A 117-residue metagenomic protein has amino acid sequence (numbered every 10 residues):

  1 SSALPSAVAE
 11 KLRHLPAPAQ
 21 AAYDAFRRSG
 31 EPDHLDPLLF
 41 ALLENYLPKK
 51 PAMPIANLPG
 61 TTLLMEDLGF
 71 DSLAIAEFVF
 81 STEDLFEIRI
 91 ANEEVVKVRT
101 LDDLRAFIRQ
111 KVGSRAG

Functional and structural regions predicted by a protein language model:
S1-A3: N-terminal mitochondrial targeting presequence
P5-A56, K111-G117: Thiotemplate assembly-line natural product biosynthesis machinery
F26, G30, N57-D71, N92-T100: Glycine-rich loop motifs involved in handling phospho/adenylate chemistry
E44, T61, V79: Generic structural marker for isolated residues within well-ordered, non-membrane alpha-helices of soluble domains
I75-V98, A116: Phosphopantetheinylated carrier protein domains
R99-R109: Short, cationic-aromatic polyanion-contact patches
